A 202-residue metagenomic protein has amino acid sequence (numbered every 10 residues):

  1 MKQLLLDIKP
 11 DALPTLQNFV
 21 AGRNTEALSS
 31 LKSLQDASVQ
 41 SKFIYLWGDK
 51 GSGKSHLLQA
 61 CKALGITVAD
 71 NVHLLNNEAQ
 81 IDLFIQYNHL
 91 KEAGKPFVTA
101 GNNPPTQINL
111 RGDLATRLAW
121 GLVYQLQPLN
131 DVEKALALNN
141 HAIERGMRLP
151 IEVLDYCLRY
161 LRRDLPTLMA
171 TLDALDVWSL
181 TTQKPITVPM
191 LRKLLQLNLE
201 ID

Functional and structural regions predicted by a protein language model:
L6-L28, Y156: Dynamic helix-loop-helix/coil hinge segments at AAA+ ATPase domain boundaries and subdomain interfaces
Q40-L57: Walker A/P-loop nucleotide-binding motif
L64-Q80, Q86, A93-P104: Conserved P-loop NTPase "ATPase switch" module shared by AAA+ and STAND
P105-A119: Short regulatory helix/loop adjacent to the ATP-binding pocket of P-loop NTPases
G121, L136-R148: Conserved AAA+ ATPase "sensor/coupling" helix adjacent to the nucleotide-binding pocket
G121-E133: Conserved AAA+ ATPase "SRH/arginine-finger" region at the nucleotide-binding site
R148-L161: Short conserved motifs of the RecA-like P-loop NTPase core
L161-L175: The conserved phosphate-sensing helix
